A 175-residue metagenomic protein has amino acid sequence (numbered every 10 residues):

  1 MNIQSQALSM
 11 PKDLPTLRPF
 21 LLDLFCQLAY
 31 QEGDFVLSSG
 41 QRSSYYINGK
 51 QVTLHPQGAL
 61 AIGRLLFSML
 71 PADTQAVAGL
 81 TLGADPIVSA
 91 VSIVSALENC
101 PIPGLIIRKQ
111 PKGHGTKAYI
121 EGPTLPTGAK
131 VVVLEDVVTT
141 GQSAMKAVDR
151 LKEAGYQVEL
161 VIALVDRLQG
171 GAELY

Functional and structural regions predicted by a protein language model:
N2-A72: Active-site-facing substrate-recognition patch
N2-L24, D149-Y175: PRPP-dependent phosphoribosyltransferase catalytic core
S39, L70, G122-T127, E153-G155 (+1 more regions): Solvent-exposed alpha-helices and their adjacent loops that cap or buttress functional pockets in soluble metabolic
L66-Q75, V148-A154: Phosphate/pyrophosphate-binding loops at sites that engage ATP/ADP/AMP, CoA/4′-phosphopantetheine, polyphosphate
T74-G83, I162-A163: Short glycine-rich phosphate-binding loop at a beta-alpha junction
A76, K130-V132, L160: Structural motif
V88-V132, Q142-K146: Short, glycine/charge-rich flexible loops or terminal/linker lids adjacent to PRPP-binding catalytic cores
